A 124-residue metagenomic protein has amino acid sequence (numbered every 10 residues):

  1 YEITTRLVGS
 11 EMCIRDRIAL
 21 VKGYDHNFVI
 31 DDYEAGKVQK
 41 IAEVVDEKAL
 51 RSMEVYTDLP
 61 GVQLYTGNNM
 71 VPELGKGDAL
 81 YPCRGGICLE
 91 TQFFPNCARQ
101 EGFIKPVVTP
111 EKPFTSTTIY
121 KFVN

Functional and structural regions predicted by a protein language model:
Y1-I14: Single conserved hydrophobic/aromatic residue that forms the stacking wall/gate of nucleotide- or nucleobase-binding
G9, Y56, Y65-G67, L74-K76 (+3 more regions): Generic alpha-helix signal with a bias toward terminal, lower-confidence helices and secondary-structure junctions
A19, G23, D31-Y33, K37-F94: Acidic/His-leaning functional-site neighborhoods
I87, Q92-F94, A98, I104-N124: C-terminal or internal capping secondary-structure element at the end of a domain, subdomain, or sheet
